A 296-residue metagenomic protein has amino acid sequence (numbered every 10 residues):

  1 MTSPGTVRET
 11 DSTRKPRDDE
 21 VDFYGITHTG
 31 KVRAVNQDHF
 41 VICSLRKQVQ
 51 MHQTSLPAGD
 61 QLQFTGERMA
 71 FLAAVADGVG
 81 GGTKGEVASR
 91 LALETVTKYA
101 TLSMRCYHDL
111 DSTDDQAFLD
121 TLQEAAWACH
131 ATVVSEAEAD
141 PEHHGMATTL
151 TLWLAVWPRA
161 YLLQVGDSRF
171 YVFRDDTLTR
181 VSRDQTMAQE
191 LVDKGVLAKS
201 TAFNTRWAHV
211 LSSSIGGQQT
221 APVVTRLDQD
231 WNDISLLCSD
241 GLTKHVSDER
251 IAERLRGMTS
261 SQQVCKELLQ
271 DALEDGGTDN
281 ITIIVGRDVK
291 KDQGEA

Functional and structural regions predicted by a protein language model:
M1-A296: PP2C/PPM-type serine/threonine phosphatase catalytic domain
